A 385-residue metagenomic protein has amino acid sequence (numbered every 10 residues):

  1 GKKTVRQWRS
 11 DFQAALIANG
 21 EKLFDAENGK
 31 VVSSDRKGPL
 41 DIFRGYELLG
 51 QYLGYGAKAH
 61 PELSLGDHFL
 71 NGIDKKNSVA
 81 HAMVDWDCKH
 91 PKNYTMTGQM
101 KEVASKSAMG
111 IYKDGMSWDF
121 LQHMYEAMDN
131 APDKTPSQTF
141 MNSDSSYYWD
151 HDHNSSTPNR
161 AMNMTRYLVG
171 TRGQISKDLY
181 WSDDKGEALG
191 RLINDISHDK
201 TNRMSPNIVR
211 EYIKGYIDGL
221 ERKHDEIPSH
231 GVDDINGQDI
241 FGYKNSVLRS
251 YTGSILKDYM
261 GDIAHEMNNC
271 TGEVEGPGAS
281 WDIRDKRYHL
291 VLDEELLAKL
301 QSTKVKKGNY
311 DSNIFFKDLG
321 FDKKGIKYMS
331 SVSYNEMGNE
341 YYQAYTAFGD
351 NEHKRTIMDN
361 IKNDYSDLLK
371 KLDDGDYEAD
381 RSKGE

Functional and structural regions predicted by a protein language model:
G1-E385: Non-catalytic all-alpha helical scaffold/repeat segments
